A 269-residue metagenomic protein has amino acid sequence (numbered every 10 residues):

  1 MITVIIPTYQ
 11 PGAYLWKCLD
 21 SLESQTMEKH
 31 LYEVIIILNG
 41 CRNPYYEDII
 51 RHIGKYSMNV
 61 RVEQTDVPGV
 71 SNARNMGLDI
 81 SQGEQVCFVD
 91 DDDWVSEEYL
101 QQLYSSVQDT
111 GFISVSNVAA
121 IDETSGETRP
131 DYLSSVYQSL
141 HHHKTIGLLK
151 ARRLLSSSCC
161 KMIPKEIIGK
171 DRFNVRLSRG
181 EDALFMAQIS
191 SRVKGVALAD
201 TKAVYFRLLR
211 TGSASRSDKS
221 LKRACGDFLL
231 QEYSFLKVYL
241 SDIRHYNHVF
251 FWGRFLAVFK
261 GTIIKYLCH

Functional and structural regions predicted by a protein language model:
M1-T3, S21, E33, L184: Cell-envelope/extracellular polymer assembly enzymes that use nucleotide-activated donors
I2-Y14, C18, Q25, I37-N39: A conserved hydrophobic helix/loop-capping motif in glycosyltransferases and polysaccharide synthases
L19-Q64: Acidic donor-binding segment of Leloir-type glycosyltransferases
S57-M58, S96-I167: Flexible acidic/His/Gly-enriched loops in nucleotide-sugar-dependent glycosyltransferase catalytic domains
T65-S81: Glycine-rich, basic loop-to-helix element that forms the pyrophosphate-binding segment of sugar-nucleotide handling
V86: Short aromatic/hydrophobic "clamp" motif used to bind/position activated sugar donors
H143-S220: Conserved nucleotide-sugar donor-binding catalytic segment
A203-R210, R216-I243: Catalytic core of nucleotide-sugar-dependent glycosyltransferases
